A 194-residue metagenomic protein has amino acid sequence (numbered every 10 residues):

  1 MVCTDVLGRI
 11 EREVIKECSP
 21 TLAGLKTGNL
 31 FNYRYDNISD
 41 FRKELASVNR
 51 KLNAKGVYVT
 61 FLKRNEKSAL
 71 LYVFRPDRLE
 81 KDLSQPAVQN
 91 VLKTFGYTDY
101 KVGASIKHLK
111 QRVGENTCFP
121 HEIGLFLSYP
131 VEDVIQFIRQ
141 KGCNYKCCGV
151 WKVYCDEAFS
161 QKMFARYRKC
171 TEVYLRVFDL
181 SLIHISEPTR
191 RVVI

Functional and structural regions predicted by a protein language model:
M1-Y33: Short, extreme N-terminal leader segments that mark the start of a protein/domain
C18-G24, V59-K63, K110-E115: Short, flexible, solvent-exposed loop/turn segments with mixed acidic/basic and small polar residues
Y35-K43: Short, surface-exposed ligand-recognition loops at beta-strand->loop->(often short) alpha-helix junctions that present
E44-K101: A glycine-rich, hydrophobic loop/mini-helix early in the fold
T94-H121: Internal catalytic-core helix/loop-beta-alpha segment that presents or stabilizes conserved functional determinants
P120-C147: Hydrophobic/aromatic-rich, well-ordered segments within soluble, folded domains that form packed cores
Y145-I183: Short terminal or interdomain "cap/linker" segment that borders an active site or interface and mediates
I183-I194: Single conserved hydrophobic/aromatic residue that forms the stacking wall/gate of nucleotide- or nucleobase-binding
